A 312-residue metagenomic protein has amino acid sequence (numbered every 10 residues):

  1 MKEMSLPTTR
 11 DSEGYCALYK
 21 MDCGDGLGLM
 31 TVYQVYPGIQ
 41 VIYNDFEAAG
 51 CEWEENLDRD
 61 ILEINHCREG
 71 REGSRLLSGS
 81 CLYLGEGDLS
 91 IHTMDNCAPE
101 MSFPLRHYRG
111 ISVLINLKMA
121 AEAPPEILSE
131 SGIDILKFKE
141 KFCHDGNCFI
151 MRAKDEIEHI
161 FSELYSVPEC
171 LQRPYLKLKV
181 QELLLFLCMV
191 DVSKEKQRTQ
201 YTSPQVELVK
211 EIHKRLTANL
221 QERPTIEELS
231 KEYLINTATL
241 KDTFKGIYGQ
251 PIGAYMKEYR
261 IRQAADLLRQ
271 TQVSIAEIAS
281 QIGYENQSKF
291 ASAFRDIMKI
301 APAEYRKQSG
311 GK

Functional and structural regions predicted by a protein language model:
M1-S5: Polar/acidic, low-complexity leader/linker segments enriched in S/T/G and N/D
R10-R109: N-terminal functional module of multi-domain proteins
R75, C81-P204, V209, I226 (+5 more regions): Alpha-helical bundle regulatory/interaction domains
L176, L216, L240: Conserved hydrophobic/aromatic pocket- or pore-lining residues that grip, position, or stack substrates in active sites
K210-A218, E222-R223, E227-E228, G246-S288 (+1 more regions): Terminal helix-turn-helix DNA-binding modules in bacterial transcription factors
L240, F244, K289-F290, F294: Short hydrophobic/aromatic patch on the recognition helix
A291-K312: …primarily DNA-binding HTH/wHTH and HhH modules…
